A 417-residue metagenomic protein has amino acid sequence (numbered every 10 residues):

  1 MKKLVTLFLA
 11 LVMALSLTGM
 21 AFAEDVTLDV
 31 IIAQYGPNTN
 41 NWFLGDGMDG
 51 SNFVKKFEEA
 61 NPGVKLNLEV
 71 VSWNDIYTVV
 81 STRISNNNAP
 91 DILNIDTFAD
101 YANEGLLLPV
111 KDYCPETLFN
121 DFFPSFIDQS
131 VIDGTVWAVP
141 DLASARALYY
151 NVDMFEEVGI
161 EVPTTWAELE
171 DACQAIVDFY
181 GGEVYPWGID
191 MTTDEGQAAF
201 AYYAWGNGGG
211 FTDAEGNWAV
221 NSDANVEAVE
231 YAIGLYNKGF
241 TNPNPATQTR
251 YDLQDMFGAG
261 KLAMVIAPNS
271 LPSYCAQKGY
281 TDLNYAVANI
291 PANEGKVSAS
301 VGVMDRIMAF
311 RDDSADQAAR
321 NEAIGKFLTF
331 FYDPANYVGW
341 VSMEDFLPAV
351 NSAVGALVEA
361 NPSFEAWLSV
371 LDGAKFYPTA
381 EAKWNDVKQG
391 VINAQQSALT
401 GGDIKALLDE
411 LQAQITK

Functional and structural regions predicted by a protein language model:
G19-D100, V162, E294-V297, N393 (+1 more regions): Conserved N-terminal structural module of periplasmic/extracytoplasmic solute-binding proteins
I32, E59-A60, V158, N237-K238 (+1 more regions): Extracytoplasmic/periplasmic substrate-recognition and gating elements
K56-S125, Q129, D153-T164, M256 (+2 more regions): Extracytoplasmic "Venus flytrap"/periplasmic binding protein-like
D96-A147, E161, E170, G181 (+6 more regions): Hinge/lid segment of periplasmic solute-binding proteins
P109-S125, P186-M191, G209-V229, Q277-G279 (+4 more regions): Short, solvent-exposed loop/beta-turn-alpha elements that line the ligand-binding surface or hinge of extracytoplasmic
Q129, Y285-A288, V341-G390: Long, aromatic- and glycine/proline-rich binding clefts that accommodate carbohydrate-like moieties
W137-D141, R146, E170-A219, I233 (+1 more regions): Extracytoplasmic/periplasmic solute-binding protein
C173-A175, G216-A246: Glycine-centered hinge/linker elements that transmit conformational signals in sensory and ligand-binding systems
